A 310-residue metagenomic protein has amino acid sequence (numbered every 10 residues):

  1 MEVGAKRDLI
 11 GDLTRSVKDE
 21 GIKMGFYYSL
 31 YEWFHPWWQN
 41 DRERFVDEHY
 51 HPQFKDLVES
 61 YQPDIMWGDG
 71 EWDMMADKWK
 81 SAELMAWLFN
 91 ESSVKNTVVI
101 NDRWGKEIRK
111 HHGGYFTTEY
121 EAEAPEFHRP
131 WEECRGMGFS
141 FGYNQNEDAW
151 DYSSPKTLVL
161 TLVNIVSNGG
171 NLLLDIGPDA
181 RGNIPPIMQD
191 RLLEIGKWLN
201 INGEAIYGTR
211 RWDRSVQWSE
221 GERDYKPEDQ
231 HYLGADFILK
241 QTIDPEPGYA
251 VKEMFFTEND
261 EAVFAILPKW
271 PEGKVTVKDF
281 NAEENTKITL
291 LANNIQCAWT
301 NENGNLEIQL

Functional and structural regions predicted by a protein language model:
M1-L310: Mature catalytic domains of secreted/periplasmic carbohydrate-active enzymes
